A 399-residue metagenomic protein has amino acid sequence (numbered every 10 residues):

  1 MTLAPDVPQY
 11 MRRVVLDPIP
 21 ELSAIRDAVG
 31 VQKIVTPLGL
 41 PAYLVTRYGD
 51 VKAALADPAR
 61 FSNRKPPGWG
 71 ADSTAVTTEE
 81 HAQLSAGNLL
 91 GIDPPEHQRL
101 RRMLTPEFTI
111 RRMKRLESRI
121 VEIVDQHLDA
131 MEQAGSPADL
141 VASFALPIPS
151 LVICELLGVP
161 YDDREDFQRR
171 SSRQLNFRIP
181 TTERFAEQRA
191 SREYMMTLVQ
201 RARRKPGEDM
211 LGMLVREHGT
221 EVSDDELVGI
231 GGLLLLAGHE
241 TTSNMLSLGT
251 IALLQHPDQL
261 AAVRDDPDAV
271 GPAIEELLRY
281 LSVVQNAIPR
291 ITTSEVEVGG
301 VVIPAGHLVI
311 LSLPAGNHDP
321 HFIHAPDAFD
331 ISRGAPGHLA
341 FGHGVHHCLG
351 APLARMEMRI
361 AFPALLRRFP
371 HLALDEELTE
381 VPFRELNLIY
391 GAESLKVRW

Functional and structural regions predicted by a protein language model:
M1-W399: Cytochrome P450
